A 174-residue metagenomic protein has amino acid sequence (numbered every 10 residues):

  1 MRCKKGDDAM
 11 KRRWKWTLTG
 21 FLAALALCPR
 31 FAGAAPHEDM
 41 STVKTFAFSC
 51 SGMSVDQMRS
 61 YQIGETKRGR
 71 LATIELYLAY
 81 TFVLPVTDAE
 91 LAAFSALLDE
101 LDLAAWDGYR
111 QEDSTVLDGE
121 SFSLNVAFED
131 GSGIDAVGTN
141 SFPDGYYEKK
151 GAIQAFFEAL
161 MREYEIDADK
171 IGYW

Functional and structural regions predicted by a protein language model:
M1-A9: Short, Lys/Arg-enriched N-terminal segments with co-localized hydrophobic residues within the first ~10-30 amino acids
R13-A32: Sec-dependent N-terminal signal peptides of Gram-positive bacterial secreted proteins and lipoproteins
G33-M53, L84, L97, D107-W174: Short, well-ordered, aromatic-rich surface patches in folded extracellular/luminal domains
Q57, A105-W106: Tryptophan-centric aromatic hotspots in well-structured domains and transmembrane helices
M58-Q62, S123: Short, surface-exposed charged micro-motifs
Q62-G69: Short, solvent-exposed coil/turn segments at beta-strand boundaries
A72-A105: A short-motif feature that recognizes glycine-rich, charge-decorated loops that bind or process nucleotide phosphates
